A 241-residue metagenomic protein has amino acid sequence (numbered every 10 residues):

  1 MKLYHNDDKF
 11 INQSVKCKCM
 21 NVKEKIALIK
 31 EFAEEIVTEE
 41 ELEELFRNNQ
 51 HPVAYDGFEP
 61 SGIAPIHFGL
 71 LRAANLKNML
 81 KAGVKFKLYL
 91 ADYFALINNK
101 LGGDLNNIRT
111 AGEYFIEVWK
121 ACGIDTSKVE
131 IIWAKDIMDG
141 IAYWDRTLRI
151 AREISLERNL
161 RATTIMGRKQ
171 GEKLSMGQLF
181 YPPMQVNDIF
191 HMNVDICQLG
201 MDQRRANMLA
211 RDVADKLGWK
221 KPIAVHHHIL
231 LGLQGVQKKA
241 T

Functional and structural regions predicted by a protein language model:
L3-L231, G235-K238: NTP-dependent nucleotidyl-transfer catalytic core
